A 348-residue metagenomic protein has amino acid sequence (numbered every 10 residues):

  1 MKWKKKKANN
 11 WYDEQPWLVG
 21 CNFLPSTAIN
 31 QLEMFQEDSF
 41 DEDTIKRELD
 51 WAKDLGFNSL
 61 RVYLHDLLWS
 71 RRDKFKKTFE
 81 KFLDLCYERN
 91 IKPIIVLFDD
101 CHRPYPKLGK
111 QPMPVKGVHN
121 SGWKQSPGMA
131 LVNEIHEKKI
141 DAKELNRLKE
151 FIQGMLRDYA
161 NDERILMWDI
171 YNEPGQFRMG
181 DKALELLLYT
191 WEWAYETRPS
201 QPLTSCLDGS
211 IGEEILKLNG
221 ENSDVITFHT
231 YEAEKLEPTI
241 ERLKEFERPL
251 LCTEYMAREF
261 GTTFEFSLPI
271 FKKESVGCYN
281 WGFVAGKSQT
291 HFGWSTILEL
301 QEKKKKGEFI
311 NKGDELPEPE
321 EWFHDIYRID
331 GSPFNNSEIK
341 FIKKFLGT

Functional and structural regions predicted by a protein language model:
K2-S223, F246, E259, E274 (+2 more regions): Active-site mouth of glycoside hydrolases
V19-G20, P249-T253, A257-T348: Substrate-binding cleft of secreted/luminal carbohydrate-active enzymes
V62, V96, F228, N280-W281: Short beta-strand and adjacent tight-turn residues that come in two discontinuous sequence segments and form the edges
K76, K235-R242: Active-site-adjacent beta->alpha loops and helix N-cap segments on the catalytic face of soluble alpha/beta enzymes
E173-P174, T230, E254-Y255: Active-site metal-binding loops of divalent metal-dependent hydrolases
C206, F228, L251-E254: Active-site neighborhood of phospho(di)ester-bond hydrolases with catalytic His/Asp-centered motifs
L207-D208, H229-K235: A general structural motif
T239-L243, R248-T253: Active-site-flanking ligand-binding surface segments in enzyme catalytic domains
